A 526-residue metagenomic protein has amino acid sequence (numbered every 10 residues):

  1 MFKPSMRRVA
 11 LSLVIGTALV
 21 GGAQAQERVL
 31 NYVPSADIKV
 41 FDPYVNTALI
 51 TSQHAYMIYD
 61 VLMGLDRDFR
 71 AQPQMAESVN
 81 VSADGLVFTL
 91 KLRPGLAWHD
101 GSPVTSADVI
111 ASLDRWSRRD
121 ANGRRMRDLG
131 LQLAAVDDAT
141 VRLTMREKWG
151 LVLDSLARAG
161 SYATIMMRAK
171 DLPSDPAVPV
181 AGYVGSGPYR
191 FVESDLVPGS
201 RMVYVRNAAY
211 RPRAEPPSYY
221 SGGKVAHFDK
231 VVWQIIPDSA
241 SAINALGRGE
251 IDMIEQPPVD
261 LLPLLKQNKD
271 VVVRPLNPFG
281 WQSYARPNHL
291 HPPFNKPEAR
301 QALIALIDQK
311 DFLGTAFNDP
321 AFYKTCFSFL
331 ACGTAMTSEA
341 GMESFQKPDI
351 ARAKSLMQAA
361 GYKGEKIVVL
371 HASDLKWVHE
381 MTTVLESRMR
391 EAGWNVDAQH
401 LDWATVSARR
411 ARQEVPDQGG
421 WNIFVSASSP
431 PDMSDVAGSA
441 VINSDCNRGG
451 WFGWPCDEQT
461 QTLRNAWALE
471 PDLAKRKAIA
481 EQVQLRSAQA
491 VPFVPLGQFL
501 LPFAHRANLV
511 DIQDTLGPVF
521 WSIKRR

Functional and structural regions predicted by a protein language model:
V33-A83, D114, V184, P495: N-terminal lobe/hinge region of extracytoplasmic solute-binding protein
K91, R125-L172, A177-V197: Surface-exposed binding/hinge segments that line and control ligand-binding clefts or catalytic entry sites
Y189, A321-A359, S373-E380: Structural transition elements
L196, F503-R526: Long beta-strand-rich cores associated with HINT superfamily self-processing modules
P198-S200, D238-S239, P257, K354-P430 (+2 more regions): Ligand/substrate-recognition segments at binding pockets and active sites
P212-L264, N395: Ligand-site clamp/hinge motif
L290, F294-T334, W377-M381, S487-P495: Periplasmic-binding protein-like
Q346, D397-A411, V436-A507: Extracytoplasmic/peripheral linker and loop segments enriched in polar/acidic and small residues with frequent Thr/Pro
